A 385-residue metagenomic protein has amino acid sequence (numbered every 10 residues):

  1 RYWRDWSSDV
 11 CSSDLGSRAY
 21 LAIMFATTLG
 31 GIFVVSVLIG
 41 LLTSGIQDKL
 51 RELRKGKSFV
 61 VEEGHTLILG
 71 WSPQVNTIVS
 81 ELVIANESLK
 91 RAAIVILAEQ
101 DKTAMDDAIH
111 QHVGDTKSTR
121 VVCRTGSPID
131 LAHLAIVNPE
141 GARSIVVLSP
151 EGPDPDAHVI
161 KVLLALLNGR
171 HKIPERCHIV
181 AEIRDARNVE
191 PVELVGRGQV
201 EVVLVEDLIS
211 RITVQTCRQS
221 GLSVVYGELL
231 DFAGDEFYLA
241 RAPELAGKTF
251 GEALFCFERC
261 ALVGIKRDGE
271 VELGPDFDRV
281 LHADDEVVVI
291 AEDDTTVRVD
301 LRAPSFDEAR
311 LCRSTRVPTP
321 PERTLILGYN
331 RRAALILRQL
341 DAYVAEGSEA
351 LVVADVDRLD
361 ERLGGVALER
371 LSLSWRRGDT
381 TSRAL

Functional and structural regions predicted by a protein language model:
Y2-W6, V10: Single conserved hydrophobic/aromatic residue that forms the stacking wall/gate of nucleotide- or nucleobase-binding
D9-L385: Cytosolic regulatory regions of ion transport systems
